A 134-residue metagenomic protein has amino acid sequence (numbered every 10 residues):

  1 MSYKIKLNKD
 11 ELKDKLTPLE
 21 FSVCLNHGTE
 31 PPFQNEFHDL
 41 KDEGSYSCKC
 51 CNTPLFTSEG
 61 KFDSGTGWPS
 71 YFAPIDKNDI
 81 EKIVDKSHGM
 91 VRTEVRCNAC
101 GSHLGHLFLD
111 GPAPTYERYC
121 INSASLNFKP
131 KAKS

Functional and structural regions predicted by a protein language model:
Y3-S134: A short Gly-Trp-Pro
